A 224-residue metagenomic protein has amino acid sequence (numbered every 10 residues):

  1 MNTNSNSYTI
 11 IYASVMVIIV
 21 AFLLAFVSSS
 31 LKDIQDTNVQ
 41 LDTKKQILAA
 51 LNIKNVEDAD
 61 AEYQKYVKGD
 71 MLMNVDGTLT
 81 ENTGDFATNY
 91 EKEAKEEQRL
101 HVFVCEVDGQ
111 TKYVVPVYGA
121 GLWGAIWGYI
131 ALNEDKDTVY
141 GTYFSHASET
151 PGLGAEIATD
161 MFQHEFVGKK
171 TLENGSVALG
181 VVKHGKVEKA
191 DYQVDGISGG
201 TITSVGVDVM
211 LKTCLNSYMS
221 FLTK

Functional and structural regions predicted by a protein language model:
N2-K224: Flexible, solvent-exposed loop/hinge segments and secondary-structure transition points
